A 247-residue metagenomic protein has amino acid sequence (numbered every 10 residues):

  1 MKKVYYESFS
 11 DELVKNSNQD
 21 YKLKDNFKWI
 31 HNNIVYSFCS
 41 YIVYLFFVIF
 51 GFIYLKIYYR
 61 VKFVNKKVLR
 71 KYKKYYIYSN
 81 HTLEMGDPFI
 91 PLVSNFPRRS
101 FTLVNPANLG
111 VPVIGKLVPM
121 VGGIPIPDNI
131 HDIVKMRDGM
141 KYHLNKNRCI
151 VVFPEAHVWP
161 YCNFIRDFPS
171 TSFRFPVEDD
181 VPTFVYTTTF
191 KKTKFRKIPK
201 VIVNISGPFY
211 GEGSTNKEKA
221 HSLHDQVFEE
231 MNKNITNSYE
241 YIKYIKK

Functional and structural regions predicted by a protein language model:
M1-R60: N-terminal membrane-anchoring alpha-helices
M1-Y21, M136-K247: Non-catalytic C-terminal accessory region of glycerolipid acyltransferases and related lyso-lipid remodeling enzymes
G51, M120-P127, E155-W159: Short, basic, glycine/proline-bearing loop/turn elements
G51-T82: Helix-to-loop junction immediately C-terminal to a conserved catalytic motif
Y59, N129-V134, I165-R166: A conditional alpha-helix N-cap/helix-loop micro-motif detector
F63, V111, I133-R137, K217: Structural motif corresponding to alpha-helix initiation and N-cap regions
K71-I130: Catalytic core of membrane glycerolipid acyltransferases/transacylases, capturing the structured, soluble-facing
